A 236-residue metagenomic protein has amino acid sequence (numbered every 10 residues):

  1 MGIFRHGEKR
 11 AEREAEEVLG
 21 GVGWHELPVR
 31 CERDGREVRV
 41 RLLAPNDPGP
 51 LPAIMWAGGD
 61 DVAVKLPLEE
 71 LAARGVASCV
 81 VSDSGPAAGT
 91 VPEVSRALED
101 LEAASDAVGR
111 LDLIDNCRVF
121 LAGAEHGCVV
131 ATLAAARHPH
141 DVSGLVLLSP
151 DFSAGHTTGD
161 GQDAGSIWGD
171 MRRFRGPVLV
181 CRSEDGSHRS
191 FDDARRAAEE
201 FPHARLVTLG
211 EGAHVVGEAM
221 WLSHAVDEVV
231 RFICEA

Functional and structural regions predicted by a protein language model:
H6-P48: N-terminal cap/lid segment of alpha/beta-hydrolase-fold proteins
P50-G59: Short beta-strand element of the alpha/beta-hydrolase
A72-A88: Conserved alpha/beta-hydrolase
V91-D112: Alpha/beta-hydrolase active-site loop
A107-Q162: Primarily recognizes the serine-hydrolase "nucleophile elbow" in alpha/beta-hydrolase and SGNH/GDSL folds
F174, V180-R182: Short beta-strand/loop motif that positions the catalytic acidic residue of the alpha/beta-hydrolase fold
S187-D193: Conserved alpha/beta-hydrolase "acid-adjacent" motif
G217-R231: Post-His helix in hydrolase/transferase enzymes
